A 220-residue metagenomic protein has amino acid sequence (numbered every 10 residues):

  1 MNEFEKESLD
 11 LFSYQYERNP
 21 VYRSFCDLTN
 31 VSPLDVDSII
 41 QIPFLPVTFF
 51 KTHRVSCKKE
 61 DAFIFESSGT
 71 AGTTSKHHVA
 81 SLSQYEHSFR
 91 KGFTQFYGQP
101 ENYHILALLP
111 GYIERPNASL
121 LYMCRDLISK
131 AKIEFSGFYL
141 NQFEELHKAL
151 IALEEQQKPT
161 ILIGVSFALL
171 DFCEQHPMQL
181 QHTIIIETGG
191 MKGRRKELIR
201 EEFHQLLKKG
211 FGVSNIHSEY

Functional and structural regions predicted by a protein language model:
M1-Y14, R18-V21, G98-H104, G111 (+2 more regions): Active-site glycine/GP-rich loop and adjacent strand/helix microenvironment that borders small-molecule binding pockets
N2, K6, Y16-E66, G72-H77 (+1 more regions): Active-site diphosphate/adenylate-binding microenvironment
F12, S75, V79, P110: Short, charged/polar micro-motifs that form catalytic or ligand-binding hotspots
S32, P46, S81, L127 (+1 more regions): Poly-acidic low-complexity segments
S68-T70, L82, L108-G111: Beta-hairpin (beta-strand-turn-beta-strand) motif
S81-Y85, P116: Phosphate/oxyanion-binding active-site loops and adjacent basic polyanion-contact surfaces
L120: Residue(s) in the substrate-gating loop at a strand-loop-helix junction that position the organic substrate next
M123: A glycine- and small-aliphatic-rich helix-loop capping segment at beta-alpha/alpha-beta transitions that lines
